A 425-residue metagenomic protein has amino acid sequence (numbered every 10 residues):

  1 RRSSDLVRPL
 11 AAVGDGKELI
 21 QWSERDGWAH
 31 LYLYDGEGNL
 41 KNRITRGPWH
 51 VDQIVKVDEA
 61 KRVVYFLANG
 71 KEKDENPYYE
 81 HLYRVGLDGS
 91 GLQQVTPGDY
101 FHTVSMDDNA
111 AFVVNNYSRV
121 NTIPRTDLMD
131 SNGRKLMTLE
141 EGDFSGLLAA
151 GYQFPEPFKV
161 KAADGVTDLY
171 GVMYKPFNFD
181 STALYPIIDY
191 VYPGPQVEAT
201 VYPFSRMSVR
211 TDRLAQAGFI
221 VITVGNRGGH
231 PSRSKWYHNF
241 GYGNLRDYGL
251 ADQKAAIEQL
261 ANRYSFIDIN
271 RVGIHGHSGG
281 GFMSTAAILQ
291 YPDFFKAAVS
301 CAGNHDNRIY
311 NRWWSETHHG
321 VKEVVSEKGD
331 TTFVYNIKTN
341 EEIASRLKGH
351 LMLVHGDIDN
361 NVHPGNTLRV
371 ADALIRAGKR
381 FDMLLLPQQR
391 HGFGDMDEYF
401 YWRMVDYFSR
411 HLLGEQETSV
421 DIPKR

Functional and structural regions predicted by a protein language model:
L10-D26, D35, I44-T45, D58 (+3 more regions): Beta-strand C-termini and the immediately following turn/loop, strongest in propeller blades
H30-Y32, H81-Y83, R125-D127: A short loop-to-beta-strand structural motif that recurs across blades of beta-propeller domains
D35-N39, G86-S90, S131-N132: Short loop/turn segments that connect beta-strands within beta-propeller blades
G38-K41, I54-K56, E198, K379: Long, ordered, helix-rich scaffold segments
K41-R46, Q93-P97, L136-G142: Beta-propeller fold detector
K61, F101-R425: Serine-hydrolase catalytic core recognition
